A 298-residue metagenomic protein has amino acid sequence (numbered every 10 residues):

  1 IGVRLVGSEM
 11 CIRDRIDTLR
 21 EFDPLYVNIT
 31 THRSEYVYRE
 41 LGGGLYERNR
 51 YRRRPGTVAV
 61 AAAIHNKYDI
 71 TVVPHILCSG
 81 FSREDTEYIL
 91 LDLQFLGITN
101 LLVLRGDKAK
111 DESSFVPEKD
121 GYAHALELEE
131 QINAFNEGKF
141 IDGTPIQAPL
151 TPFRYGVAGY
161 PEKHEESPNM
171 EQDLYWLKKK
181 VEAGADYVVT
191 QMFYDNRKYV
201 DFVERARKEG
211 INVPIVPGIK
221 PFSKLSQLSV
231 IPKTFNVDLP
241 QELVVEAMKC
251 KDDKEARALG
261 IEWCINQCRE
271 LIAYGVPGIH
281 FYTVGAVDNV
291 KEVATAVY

Functional and structural regions predicted by a protein language model:
I1-G7, C11: Single conserved hydrophobic/aromatic residue that forms the stacking wall/gate of nucleotide- or nucleobase-binding
S8, T30-S34, L77-S79, G106-K108 (+5 more regions): Active-site beta-loop-alpha junctions enriched in small/polar residues
I16-D23, A59-D69, L90-I98, P145-L150 (+2 more regions): Acidic (Asp/Glu)-rich catalytic clusters
E21-P55, A109-K119, A185-D201, V284-A286: Glycine-rich, proline-tolerant flexible connector loops at the mouths of alpha/beta enzymes
V27, L93, K180, G184 (+2 more regions): Conserved, mostly hydrophobic/aromatic
S82-Q94, L174-Y175, D201-E204, K224-Q227 (+1 more regions): Catalytic cores of alpha/beta
R83-E130: Flexible, glycine-rich active-site loops centered on histidine and acidic residues that chelate a metal or position
G106, K119-L150, V157-E166, D173 (+4 more regions): Active-site pocket-lining/capping segments in soluble small-molecule metabolic enzymes
